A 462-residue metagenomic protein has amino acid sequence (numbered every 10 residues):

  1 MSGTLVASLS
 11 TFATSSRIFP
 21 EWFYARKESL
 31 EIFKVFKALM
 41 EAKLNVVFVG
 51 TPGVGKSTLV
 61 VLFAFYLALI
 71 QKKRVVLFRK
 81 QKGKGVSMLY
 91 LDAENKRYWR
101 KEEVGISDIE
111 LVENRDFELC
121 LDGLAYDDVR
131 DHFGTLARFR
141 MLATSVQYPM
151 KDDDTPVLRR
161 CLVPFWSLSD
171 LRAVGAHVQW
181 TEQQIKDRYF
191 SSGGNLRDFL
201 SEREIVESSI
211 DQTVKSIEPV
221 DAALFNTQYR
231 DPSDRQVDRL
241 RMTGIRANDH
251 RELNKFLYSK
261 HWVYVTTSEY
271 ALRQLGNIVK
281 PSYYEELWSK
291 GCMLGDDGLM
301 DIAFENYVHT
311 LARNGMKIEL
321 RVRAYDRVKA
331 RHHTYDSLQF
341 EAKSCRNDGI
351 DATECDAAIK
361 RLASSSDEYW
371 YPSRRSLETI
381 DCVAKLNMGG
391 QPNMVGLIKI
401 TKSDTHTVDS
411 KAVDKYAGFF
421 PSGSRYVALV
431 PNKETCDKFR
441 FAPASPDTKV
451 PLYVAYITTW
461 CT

Functional and structural regions predicted by a protein language model:
M1-P52, S57-T462: Charge-enriched interaction surfaces
